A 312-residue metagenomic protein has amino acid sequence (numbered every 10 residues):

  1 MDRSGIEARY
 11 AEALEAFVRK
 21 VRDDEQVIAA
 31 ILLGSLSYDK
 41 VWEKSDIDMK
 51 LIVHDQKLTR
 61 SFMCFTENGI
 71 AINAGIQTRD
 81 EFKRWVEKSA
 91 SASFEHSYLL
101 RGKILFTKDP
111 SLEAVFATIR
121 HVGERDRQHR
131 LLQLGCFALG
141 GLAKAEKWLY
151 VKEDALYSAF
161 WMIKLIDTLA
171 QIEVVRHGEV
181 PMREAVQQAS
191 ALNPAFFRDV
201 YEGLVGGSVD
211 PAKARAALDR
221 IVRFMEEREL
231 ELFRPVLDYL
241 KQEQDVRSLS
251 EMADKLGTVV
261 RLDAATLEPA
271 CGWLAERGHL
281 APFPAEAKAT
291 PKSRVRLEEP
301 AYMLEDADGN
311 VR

Functional and structural regions predicted by a protein language model:
M1-I28, P269, L304-R312: Helical scaffold of the NTase/Pol beta-like nucleotidyltransferase catalytic core
D2-I6, E12, E67-D154: Conserved NTP/Mg2+-binding pocket subregion across the NTase superfamily
L14-E15, L58, A264-L267: Generic non-transmembrane alpha-helix signal with a bias for helix starts/N-cap capping motifs
K20, S45, I172: Short alpha-helical functional segments enriched in proximate histidine and acidic residues
R22, L99-L100, A275: Alpha-helix boundary recognition
I31-T78: Catalytic metal-binding acidic patch
D126-E286, T290-S293, L297-E298, Y302-R312: Conserved nucleotidyltransferase catalytic core and NTase-mimicking acidic/glycine-rich helix/loop elements in nucleic
